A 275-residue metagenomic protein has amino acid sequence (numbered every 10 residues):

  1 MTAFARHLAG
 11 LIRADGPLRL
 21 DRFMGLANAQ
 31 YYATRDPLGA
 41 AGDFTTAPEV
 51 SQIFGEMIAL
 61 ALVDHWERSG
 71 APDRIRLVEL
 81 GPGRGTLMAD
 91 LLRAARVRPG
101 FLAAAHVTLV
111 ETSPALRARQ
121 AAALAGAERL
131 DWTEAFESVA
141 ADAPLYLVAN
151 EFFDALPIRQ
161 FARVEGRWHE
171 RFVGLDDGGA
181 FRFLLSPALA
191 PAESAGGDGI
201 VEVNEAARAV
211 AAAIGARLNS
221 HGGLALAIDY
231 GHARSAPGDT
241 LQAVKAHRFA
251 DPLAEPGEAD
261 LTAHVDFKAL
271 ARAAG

Functional and structural regions predicted by a protein language model:
M1-L80, R84-P144, F161: Rossmann-like AdoMet
H7-G10, E137-G275: Class I S-adenosyl-L-methionine
